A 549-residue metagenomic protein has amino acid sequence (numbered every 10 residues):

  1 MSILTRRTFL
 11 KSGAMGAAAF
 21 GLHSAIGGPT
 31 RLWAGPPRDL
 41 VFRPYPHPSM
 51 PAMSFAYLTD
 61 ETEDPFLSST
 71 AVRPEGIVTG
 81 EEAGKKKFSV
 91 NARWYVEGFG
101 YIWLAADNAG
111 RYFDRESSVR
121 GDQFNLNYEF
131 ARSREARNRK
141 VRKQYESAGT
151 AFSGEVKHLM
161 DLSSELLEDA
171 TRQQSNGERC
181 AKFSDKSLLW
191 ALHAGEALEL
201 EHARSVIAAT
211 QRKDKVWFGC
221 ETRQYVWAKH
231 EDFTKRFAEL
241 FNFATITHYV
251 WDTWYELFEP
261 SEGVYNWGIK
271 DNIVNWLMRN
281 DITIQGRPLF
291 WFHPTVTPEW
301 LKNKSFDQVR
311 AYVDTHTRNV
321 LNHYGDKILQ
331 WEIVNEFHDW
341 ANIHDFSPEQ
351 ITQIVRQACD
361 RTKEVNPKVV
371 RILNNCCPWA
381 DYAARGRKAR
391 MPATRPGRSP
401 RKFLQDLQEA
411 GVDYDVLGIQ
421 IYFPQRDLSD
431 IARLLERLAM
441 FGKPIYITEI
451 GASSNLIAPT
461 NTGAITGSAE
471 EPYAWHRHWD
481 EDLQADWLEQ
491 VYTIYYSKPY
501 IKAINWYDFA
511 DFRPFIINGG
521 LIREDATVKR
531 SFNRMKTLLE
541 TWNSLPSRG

Functional and structural regions predicted by a protein language model:
S2, T8-T30: N-terminal export signals
G35-R236: Long, charged/polar, soluble alpha-helical segments
E63-P65, R73-V78, K215-D271, W276 (+3 more regions): N-terminal substrate-binding region of glycoside hydrolase catalytic domains
E221, R356-R395, I447-E449, A503-Y507: Aromatic-lined carbohydrate-recognition surfaces of secreted/lumenal glycan-active proteins
E221-D232, W251-G268, P294-T295, H338-A341 (+4 more regions): Acidic-and-aromatic substrate-binding clefts and catalytic sites of carbohydrate-active enzymes
T245-E256, N272-S347, I354-R361, V365-I372 (+1 more regions): Substrate-binding cleft and catalytic face of glycoside hydrolase catalytic domains, especially the flexible beta-alpha
S261-T283, E349-D360, K368-V370, G397-E471 (+1 more regions): Glycoside hydrolase catalytic-domain groove-lining segments
H323, H338-E349, R361, R433-R437 (+2 more regions): Aromatic-rich peripheral "rim/lid" segments of glycoside hydrolase catalytic domains that contact and position glycan
